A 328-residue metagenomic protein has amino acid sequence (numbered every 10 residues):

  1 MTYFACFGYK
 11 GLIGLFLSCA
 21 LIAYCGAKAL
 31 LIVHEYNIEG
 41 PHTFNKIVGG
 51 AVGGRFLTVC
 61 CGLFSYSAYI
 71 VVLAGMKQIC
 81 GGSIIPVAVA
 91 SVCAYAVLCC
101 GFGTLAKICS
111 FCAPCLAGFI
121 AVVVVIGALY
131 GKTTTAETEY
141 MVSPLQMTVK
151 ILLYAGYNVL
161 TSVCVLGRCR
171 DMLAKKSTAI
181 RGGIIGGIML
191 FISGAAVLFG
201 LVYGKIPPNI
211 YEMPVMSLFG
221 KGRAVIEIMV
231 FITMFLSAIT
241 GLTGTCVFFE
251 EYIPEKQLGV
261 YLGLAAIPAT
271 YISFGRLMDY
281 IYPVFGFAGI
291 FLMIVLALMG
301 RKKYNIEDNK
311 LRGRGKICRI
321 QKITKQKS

Functional and structural regions predicted by a protein language model:
M1-T2, G14-L15, C61-S65, Y69-V72 (+3 more regions): Hydrophobic, membrane-embedded alpha-helices of multi-pass small-molecule transporters
Y3-L30, I180-R181, I185-L190, P283-L292: Extracellular loop-to-transmembrane helix junctions
C6, G75-I79, S91-C112, M172-K175 (+1 more regions): Membrane-water interface regions at transmembrane-helix termini and the short interhelical loops of multi-pass membrane
F16-V48, G200: Juxtamembrane transmembrane-helix boundary signature
F16-Y24, R55-G62, G81-G101, G118-A121 (+5 more regions): Transmembrane alpha-helical segments of multi-pass small-molecule transport proteins
T43-S83, E227-I253, S273-M278, Y282-I290: Hydrophobic transmembrane alpha-helices that form the core helical bundles of multi-pass secondary transporters
G81-S83, C115-M141, M293-K310: Hydrophobic alpha-helical segments and their helix-loop junctions in multi-pass secondary transporters
L201-K221: Membrane-interface interhelical connector segments
